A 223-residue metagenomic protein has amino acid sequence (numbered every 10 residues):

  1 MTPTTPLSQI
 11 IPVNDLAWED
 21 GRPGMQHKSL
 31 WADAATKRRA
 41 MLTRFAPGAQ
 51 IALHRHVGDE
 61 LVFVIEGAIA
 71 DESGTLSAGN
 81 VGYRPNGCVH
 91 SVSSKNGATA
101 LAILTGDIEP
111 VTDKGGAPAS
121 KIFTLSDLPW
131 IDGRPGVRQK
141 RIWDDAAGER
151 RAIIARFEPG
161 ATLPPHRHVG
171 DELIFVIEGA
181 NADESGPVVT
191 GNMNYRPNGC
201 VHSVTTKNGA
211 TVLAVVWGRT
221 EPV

Functional and structural regions predicted by a protein language model:
M1-A35, L104-E149: A short, N-terminal "cap"/entry segment at the start of jelly-roll beta-barrel domains of the cupin/DSBH fold
S29, A40-R44, L61, V81-Y83 (+4 more regions): Conserved hydrophobic/aromatic beta-strand scaffold that supports enzyme active sites
M41-T43, A52-H56, S73-G74, V92-S93 (+4 more regions): Short histidine-centered beta-strand/loop micro-motifs that create catalytic or ligand/metal-coordination sites
P47, H56-D71, P159-A161, H168-E184 (+1 more regions): Glycine- and acidic-residue-biased ligand/ion/polar-headgroup-sensing regions
Q50, N80-V81, T99, T162 (+3 more regions): Residue-level marker of beta-strand positions
A70-V89, A182-H202: Short acidic-glycine-tyrosine-enriched beta hairpin
T75, N86-V111, N198-V223: Ligand-binding loop in jelly-roll beta-barrel domains
